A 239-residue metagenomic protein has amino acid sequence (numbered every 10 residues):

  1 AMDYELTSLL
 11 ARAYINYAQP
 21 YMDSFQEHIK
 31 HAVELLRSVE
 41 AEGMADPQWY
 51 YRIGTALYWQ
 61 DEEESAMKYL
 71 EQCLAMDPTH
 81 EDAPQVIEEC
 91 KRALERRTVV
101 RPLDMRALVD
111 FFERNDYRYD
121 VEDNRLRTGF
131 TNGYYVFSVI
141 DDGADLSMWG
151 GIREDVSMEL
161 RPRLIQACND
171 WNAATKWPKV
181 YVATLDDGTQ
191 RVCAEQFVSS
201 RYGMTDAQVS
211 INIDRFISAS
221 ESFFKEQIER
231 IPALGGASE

Functional and structural regions predicted by a protein language model:
A1, S38-V39, Q72-C73: Canonical positions in the second alpha-helix
M2-P20, A45-T55, Q85: Amphipathic alpha-helical repeat scaffolds of TPR domains
L9-Y14, H80-R97: TPR/TPR-like alpha-solenoid helical repeat scaffolds
G151-E195: Short, internal acidic amphipathic alpha-helical interface segments that mediate docking to partner proteins
